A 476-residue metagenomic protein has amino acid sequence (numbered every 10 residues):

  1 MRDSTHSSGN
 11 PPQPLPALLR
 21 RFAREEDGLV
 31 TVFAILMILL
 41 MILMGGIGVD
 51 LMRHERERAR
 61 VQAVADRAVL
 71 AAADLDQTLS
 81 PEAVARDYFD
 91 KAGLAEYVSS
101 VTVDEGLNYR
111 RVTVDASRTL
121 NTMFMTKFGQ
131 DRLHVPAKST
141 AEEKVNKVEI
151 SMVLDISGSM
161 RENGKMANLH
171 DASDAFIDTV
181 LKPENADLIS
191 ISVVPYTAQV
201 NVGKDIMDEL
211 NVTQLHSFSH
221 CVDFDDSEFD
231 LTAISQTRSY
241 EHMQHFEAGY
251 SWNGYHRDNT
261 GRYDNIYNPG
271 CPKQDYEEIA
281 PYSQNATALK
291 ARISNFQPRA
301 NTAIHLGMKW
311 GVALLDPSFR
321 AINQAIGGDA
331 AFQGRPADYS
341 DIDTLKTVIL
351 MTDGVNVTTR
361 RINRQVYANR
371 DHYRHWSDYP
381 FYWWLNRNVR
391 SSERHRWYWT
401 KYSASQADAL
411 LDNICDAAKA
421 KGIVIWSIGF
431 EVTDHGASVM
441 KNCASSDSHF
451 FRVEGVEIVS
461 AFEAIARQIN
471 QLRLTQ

Functional and structural regions predicted by a protein language model:
R2-A83, G158, A444: Alpha-helical assembly-interface signal, strongest on the long, hydrophobic N-terminal helix that forms
R2-T5, M123-N163, N168-V180, A461-Q476: Low-complexity, S/T/G/P-rich flexible repeat/linker segments used as non-globular hinges and stalks within
V32-F33, Q62-A63, V69, E149-L154 (+4 more regions): Structural recognition of the beta-strand scaffold that forms the well-ordered cores of secreted hydrolase catalytic
T78-E142: Extended low-complexity, polyampholyte segments enriched in Ser/Thr/Pro and acidic residues
E82, D408, A437-K441: Short, surface-exposed alpha-helical segments at coil->helix boundaries
F89-A95, I414-Q476: Von Willebrand factor A/integrin I-like adhesion domains
S117-N121, T140-K144, I156-S157, Y196-Q199 (+3 more regions): Solvent-exposed coil/turn segments that connect beta secondary-structure elements in extracytoplasmic/periplasmic
V148, G158-M351, V355-I423, R473-L474: Divalent-cation-coordinating short motifs within acidic/hydroxyl- or histidine-rich contexts, strongest in von
